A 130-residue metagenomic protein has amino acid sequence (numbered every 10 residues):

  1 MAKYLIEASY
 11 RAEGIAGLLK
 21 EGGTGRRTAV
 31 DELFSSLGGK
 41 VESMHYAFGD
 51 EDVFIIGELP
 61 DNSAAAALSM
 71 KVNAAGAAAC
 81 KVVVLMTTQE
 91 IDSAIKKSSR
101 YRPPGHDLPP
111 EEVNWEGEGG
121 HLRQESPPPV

Functional and structural regions predicted by a protein language model:
M1-V130: A compositional/biophysical signature of low hydrophobicity enriched in polar/charged and small residues
